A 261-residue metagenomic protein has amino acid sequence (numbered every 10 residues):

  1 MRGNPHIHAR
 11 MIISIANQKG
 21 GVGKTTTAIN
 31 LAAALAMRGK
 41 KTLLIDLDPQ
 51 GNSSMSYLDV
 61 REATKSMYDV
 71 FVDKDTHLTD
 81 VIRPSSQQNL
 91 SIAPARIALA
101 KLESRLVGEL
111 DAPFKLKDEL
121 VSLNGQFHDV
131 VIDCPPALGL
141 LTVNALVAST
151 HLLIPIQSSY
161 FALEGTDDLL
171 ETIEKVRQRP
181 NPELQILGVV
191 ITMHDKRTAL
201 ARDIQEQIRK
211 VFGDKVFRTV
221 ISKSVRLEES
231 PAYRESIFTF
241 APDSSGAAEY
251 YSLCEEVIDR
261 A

Functional and structural regions predicted by a protein language model:
M1-A261: P-loop NTP-binding core
